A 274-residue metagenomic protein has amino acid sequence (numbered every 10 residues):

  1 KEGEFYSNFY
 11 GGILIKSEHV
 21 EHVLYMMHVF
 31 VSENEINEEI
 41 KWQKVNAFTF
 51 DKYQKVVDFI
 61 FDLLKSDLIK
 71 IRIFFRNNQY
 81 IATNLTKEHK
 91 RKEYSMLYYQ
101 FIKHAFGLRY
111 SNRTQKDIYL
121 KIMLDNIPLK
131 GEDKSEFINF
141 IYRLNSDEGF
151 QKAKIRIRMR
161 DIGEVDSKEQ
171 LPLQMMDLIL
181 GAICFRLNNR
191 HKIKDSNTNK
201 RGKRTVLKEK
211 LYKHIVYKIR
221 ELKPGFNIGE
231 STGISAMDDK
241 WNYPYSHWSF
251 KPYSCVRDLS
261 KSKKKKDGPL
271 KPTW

Functional and structural regions predicted by a protein language model:
E2-W274: Phosphate-ester processing/binding pockets and catalytic centers
